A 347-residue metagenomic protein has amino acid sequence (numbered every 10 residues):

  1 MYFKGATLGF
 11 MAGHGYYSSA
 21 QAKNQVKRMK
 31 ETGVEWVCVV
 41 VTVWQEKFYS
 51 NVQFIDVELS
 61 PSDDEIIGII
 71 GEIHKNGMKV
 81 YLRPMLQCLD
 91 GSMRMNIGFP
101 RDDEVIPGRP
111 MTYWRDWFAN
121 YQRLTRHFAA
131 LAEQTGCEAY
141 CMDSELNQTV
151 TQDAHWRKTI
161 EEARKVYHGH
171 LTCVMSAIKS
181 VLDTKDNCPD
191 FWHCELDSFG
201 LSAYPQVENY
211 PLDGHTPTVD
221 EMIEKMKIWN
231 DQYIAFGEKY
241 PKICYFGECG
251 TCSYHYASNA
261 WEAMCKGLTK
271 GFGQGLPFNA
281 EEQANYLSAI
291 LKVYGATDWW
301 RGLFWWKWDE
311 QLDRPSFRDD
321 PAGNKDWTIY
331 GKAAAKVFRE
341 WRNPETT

Functional and structural regions predicted by a protein language model:
G9-Y16, S50-D63, P107-N120, D143-V150 (+3 more regions): The substrate-binding groove and active-site-proximal loops of carbohydrate-active enzymes, especially glycoside
H14-E31, F54-K75, R123: Aromatic- and glycine-enriched glycan-recognition loops and surfaces that form the carbohydrate-binding subsites
H14-K30, F118-L131, K179-W192, A284-V293: Short, acidic/polar
T32-N51, E65-T149, D309-Q311: Substrate-binding cleft and catalytic face of glycoside hydrolase catalytic domains, especially the flexible beta-alpha
K79-L86, D90, A139-T151, T159-T184 (+3 more regions): Aromatic-lined carbohydrate-recognition surfaces of secreted/lumenal glycan-active proteins
T125-S144, C173-A177, L182-I223, K242-I243 (+2 more regions): Aromatic- and acid-rich polysaccharide-binding/catalytic face of secreted or lumenal carbohydrate-active enzymes
A203-V219, F236-N285, W306-K325: Active-site clefts of carbohydrate-active enzymes
E281-L287, V293, T297-T347: Aromatic-rich peripheral "rim/lid" segments of glycoside hydrolase catalytic domains that contact and position glycan
